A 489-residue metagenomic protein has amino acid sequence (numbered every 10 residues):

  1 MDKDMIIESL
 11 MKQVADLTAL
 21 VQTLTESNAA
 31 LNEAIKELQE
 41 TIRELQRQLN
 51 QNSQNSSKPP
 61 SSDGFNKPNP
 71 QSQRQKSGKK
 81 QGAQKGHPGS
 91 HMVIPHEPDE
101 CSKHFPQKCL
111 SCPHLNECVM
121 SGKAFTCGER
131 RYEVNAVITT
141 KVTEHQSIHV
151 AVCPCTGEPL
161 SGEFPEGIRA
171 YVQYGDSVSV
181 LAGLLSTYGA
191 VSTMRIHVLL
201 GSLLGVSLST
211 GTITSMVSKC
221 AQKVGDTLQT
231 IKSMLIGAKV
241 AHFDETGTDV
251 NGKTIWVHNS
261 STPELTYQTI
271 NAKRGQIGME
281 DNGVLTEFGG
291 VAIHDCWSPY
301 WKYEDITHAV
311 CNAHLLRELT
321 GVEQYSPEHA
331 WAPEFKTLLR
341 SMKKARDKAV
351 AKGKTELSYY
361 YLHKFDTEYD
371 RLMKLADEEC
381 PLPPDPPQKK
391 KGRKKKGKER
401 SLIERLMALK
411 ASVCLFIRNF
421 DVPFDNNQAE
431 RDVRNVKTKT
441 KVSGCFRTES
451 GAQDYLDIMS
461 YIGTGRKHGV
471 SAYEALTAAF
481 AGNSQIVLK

Functional and structural regions predicted by a protein language model:
M1-A170, F243: Short, flexible loop/hinge motifs at secondary-structure junctions
Q22, H149-V152, G157-K489: Catalytic center-proximal scaffold of phosphoryl-transfer enzymes
